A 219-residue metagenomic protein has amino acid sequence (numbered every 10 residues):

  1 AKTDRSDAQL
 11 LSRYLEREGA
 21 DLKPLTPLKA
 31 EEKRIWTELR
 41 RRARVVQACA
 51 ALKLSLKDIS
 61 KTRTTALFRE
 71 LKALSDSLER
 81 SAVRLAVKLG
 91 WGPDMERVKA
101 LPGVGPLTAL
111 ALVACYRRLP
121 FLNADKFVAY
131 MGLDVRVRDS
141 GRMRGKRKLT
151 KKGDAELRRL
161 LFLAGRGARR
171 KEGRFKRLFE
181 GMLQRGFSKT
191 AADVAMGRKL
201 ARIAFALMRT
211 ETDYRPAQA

Functional and structural regions predicted by a protein language model:
A1-L101, L110: Long, charge-rich intrinsically disordered scaffolds of nucleic-acid metabolism proteins
A1-S6, I35, L149-E156, Q184-R198: Structural motif
E18-K23, L52, R117-F121, G167-R174 (+1 more regions): Short helix-capping/linker segments at secondary-structure and domain boundaries
L25-K33, A66, N123-Y130, G173-L183 (+1 more regions): Short alpha-helical "patches" and their helix-cap loops
R34, R97-A100, L112, L160 (+2 more regions): Residue-level recognition of specific faces of alpha-helices
P106, A111-R185, K189: Phosphate-backbone recognition surface of nucleic-acid-processing proteins
R142, F179-A219: Low-complexity, acidic/Ser/Thr- and charged residue-rich accessory regions of DNA metabolism proteins
